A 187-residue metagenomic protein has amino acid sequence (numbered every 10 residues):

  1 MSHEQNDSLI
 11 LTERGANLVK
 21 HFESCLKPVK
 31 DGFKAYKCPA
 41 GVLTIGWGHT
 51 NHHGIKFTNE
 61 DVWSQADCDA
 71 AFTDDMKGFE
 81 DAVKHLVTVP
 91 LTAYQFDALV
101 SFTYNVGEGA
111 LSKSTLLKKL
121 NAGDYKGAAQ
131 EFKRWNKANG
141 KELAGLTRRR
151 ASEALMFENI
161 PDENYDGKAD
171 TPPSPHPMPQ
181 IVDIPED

Functional and structural regions predicted by a protein language model:
M1-N17, H21-F33, A40, H49 (+4 more regions): Long, amphipathic alpha-helical surface segments
K34-C38, Q95-F96: Short, surface-exposed loop and linker segments with low hydrophobicity and enrichment for Pro/Ser/Thr
K37-E60: Substrate-binding/active-site groove segments that recognize and process beta-1,4-linked N-acetyl-hexosamine
I45-G46, V100-Y104, L117-N121: Amphipathic alpha-helical segments that form the core helices of the histone-fold
I55-L86, A93-L111, Y125: Alpha-helical segment that forms one wall of the substrate-binding/catalytic cleft in peptidoglycan-active domains
